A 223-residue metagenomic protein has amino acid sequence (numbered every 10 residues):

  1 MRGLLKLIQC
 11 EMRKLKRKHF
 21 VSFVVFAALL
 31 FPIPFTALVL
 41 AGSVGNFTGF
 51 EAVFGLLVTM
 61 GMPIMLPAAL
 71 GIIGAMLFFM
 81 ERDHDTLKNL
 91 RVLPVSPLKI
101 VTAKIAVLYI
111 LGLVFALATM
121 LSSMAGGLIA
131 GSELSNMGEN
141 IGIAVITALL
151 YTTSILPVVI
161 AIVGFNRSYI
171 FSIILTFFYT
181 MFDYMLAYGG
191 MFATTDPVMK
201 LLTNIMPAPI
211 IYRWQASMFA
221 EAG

Functional and structural regions predicted by a protein language model:
M1-A28: Aromatic- and glycine-rich beta-strand/loop motifs that create alpha-glucan
K14, F79, L90-V92, I162-N166: Helix-capping/transition residues at the boundaries of transmembrane alpha-helices and the short helical linkers
V25, K88, V101, I173-I174: Hydrophobic/aromatic positions within or immediately flanking transmembrane alpha-helices of multi-pass small-molecule
A27, F31-L70, T102-Y169: Secretory targeting signals
T36, P94, G112, M181-M185: Hydrophobic transmembrane alpha-helices of multi-pass small-molecule transporters
A41-V53, I173, F177-G223: Terminal transmembrane helical anchor/hairpin motif
M76-Y109: Helix-loop-helix units of permease transmembrane domains in multi-pass membrane transporters, especially ABC
